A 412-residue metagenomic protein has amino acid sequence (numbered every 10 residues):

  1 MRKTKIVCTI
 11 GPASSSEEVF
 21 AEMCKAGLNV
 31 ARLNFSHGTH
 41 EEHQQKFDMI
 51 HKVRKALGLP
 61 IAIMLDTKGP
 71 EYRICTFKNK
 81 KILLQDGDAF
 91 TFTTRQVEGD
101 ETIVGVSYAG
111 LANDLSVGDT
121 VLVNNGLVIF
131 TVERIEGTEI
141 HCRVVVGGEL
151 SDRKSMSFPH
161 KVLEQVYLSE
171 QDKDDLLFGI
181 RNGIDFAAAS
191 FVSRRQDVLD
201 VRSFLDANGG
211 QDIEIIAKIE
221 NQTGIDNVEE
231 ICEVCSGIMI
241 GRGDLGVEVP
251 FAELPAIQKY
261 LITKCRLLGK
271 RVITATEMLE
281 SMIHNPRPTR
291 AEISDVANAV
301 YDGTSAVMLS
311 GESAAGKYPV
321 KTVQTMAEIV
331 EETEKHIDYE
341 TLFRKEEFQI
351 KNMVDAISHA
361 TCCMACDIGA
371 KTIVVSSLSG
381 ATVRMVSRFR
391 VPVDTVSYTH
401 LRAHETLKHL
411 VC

Functional and structural regions predicted by a protein language model:
M1-G11, E17, A21-V30, H43-K52 (+1 more regions): Charge-biased, low-complexity intrinsically disordered regions
C8-P12, E42, V166-T276, M282-I293 (+1 more regions): Conserved alpha/beta-domain cores
R32-G38, I240-V247, N298-Y318: Glycine-rich phosphate-binding active-site loops on the catalytic face of alpha/beta enzymes
I74-K173: Beta-strand/loop-dominated core regions that host nucleotide or nucleotide-derived cofactor-binding catalytic loops
G246-V247, M278-A291, A306-K317, L342-E346 (+1 more regions): Short beta-alpha connecting loops at secondary-structure transitions that line or flank enzyme active sites
M326-T361: Long, charged amphipathic helices and adjacent flexible linkers at domain junctions
T399-K408: Conserved small/polar residues in nucleotide/adenosyl-binding loops
L410-C412: Hydrophobic alpha-helical segments, chiefly the membrane-spanning helices and signal/signal-anchor peptides
